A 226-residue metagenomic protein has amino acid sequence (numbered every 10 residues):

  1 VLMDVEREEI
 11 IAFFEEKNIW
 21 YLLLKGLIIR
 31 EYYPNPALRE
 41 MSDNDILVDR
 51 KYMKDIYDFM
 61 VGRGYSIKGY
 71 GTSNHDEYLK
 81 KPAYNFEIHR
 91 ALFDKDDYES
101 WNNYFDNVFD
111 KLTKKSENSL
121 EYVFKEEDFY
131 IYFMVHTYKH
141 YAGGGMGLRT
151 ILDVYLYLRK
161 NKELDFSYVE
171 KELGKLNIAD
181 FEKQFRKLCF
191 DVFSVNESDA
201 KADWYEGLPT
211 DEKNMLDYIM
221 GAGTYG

Functional and structural regions predicted by a protein language model:
V1-S42, V48-G226: Conserved NTP-donor binding/palm subdomain of two-metal-ion nucleotidyltransferases/polymerases, i.e., the charged
